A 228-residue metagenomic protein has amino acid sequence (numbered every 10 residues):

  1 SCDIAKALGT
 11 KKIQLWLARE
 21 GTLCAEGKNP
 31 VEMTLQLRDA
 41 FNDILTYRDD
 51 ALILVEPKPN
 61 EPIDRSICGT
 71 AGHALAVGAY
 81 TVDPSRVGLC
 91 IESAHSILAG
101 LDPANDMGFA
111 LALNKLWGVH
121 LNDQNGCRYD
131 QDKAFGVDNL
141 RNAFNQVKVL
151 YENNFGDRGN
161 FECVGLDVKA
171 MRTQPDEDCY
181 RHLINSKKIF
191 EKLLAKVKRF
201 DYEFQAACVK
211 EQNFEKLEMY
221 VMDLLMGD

Functional and structural regions predicted by a protein language model:
S1-K12, P30-Y47: An active-site-proximal structural segment forming one wall of the substrate-binding cleft that immediately precedes
D3, D39-D43, D49-L52, C68-D228: Histidine-acidic metal/acid-base catalytic patches
A5-L17, N114-V119: Short coil-to-beta-strand
L15-V31, I53-S66, H95, R128-Y129 (+1 more regions): Active-site-proximal beta-alpha loop/turn segments in soluble metabolic enzymes
